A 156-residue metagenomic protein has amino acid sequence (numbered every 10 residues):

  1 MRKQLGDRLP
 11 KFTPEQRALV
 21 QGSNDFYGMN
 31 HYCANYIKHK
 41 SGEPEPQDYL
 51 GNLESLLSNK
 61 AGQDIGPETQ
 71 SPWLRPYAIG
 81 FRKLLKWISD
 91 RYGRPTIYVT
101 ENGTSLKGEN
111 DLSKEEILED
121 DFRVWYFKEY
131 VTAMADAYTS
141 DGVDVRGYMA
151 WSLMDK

Functional and structural regions predicted by a protein language model:
M1-K156: Non-catalytic scaffold segments within catalytic domains of secreted glycoside hydrolases
